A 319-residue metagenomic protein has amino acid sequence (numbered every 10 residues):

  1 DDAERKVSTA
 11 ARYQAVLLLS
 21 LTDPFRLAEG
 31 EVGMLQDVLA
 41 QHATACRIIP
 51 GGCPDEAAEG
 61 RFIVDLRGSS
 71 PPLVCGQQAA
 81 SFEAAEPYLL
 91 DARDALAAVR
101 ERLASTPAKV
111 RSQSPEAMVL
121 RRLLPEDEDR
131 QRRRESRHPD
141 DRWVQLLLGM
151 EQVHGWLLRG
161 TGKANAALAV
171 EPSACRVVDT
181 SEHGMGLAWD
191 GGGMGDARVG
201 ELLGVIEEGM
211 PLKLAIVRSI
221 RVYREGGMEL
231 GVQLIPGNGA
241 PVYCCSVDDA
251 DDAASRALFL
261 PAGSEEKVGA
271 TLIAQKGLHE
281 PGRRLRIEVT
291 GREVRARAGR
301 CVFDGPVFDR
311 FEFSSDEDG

Functional and structural regions predicted by a protein language model:
D1-L147: Extended, domain-scale alpha-helical bundle/helix-rich regions
K109, S114-L214, S219-G239, D248-G319: Short strand-loop-strand
C244: Terminal, basic amphipathic appendages of nucleotide-handling enzymes
